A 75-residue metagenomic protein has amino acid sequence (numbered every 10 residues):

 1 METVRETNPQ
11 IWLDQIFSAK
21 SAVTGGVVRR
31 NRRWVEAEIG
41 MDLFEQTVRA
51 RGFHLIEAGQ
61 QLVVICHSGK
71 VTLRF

Functional and structural regions predicted by a protein language model:
M1-V27: An N-terminal amphipathic alpha-helical segment
R5, I39, L43: Solvent-exposed, flexible loop/coil residues
R5-Q15, W34, Q61-F75: Long, continuous compositionally biased terminal/linker segments
A19-A22, A37, A50, A58: A sequence-composition feature that detects small, non-aromatic residues
R29-N31: Short hinge/gating elements
R33-I39: Short, surface-exposed ligand-recognition loops at beta-strand->loop->(often short) alpha-helix junctions that present
D42-R74: Short, compact, well-ordered microdomains
